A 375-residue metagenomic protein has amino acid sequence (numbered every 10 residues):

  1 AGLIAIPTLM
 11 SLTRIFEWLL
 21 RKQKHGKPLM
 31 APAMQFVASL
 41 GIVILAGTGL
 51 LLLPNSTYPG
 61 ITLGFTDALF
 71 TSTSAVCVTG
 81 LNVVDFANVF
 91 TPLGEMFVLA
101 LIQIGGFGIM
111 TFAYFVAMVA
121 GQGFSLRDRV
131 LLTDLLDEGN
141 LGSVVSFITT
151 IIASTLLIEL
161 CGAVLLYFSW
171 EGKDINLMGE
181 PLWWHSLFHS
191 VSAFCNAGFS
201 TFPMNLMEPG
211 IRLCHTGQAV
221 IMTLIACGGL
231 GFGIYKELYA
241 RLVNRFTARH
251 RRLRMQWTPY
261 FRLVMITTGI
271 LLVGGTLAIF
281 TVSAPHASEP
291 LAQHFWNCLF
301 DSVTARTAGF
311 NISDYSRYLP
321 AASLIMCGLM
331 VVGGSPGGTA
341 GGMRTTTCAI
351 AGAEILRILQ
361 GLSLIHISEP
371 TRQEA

Functional and structural regions predicted by a protein language model:
A1-S368, R372-A375: Membrane-proximal intracellular helices of multi-pass ion channels
